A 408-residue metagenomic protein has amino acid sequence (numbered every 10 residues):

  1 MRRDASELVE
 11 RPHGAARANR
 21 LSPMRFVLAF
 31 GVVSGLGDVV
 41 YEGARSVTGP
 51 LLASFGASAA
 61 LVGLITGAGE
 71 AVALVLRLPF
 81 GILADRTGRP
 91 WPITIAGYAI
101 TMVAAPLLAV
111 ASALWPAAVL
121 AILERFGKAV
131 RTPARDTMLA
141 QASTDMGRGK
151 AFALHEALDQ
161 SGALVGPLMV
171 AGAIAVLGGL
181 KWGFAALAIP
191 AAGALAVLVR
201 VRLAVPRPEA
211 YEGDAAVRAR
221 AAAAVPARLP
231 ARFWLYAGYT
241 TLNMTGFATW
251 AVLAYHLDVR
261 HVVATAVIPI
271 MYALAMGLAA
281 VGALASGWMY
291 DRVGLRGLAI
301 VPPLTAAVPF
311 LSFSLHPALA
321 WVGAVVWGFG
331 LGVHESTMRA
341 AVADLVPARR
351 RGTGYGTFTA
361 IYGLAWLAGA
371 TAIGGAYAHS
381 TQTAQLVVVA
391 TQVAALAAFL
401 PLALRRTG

Functional and structural regions predicted by a protein language model:
A5-M24, V205-Y239: Juxtamembrane intracellular "pre-TM" segments in multi-pass secondary transporters
A18-E70, F233-A264, I268: Helix-loop boundary and gating motifs at the non-cytosolic
L76-R89, G282-G294, Y377: Helix-to-loop junctions at the C-terminal end of transmembrane segments in multipass secondary transporters
P92-P106, A188, R296-F310: Structural signature of the two symmetry-related core transmembrane helices
L120-S161: Cytoplasmic helix-loop-helix junction between adjacent transmembrane helices in 12-TM secondary transporters
W182-V199, Q385-P401: Symmetry-related core transmembrane helices of the 12-TM Major Facilitator Superfamily/SLC fold
L295-M338: C-terminal transmembrane helical hairpin of 12-TM major facilitator-type secondary transporters
R351-A378: A late C-terminal transmembrane helix in Major Facilitator Superfamily
